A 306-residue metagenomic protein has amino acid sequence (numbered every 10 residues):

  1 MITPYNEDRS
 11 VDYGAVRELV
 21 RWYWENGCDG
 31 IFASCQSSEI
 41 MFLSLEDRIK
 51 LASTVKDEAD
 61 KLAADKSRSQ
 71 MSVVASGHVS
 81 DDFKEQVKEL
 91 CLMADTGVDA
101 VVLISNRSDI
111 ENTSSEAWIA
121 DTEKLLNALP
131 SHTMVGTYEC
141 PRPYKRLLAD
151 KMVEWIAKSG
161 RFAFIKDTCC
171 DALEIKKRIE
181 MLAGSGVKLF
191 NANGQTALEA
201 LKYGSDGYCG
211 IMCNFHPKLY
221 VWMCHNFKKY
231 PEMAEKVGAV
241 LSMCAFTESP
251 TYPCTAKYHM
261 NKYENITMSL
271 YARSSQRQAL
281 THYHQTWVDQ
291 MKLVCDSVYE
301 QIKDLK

Functional and structural regions predicted by a protein language model:
M1-I2, N26, G97, S205 (+1 more regions): C-terminal alpha-helical cap/extension of soluble enzyme domains
I2-L147: Active-site beta->alpha loop and helix N-cap motifs at the rims of alpha/beta catalytic domains
D8, D12, L45-E46, K56-D60 (+10 more regions): Domain-wide signal for the mature, well-folded portions of proteins, strongly enriched in nucleus-encoded organellar
A33, L103, G210, L270-Y271: Residue-level detector of family-conserved "landmark" positions at structurally sensitive sites
L43-E46, T113-E116, K177-R178, K202 (+2 more regions): Short secondary-structure transition/capping segments
A63-K66, I156, M181-L182, Y263-E264: Short, conserved catalytic or adaptor-binding loops enriched in Gly and charged residues
L103-D121, K166-A183, S205-G207, W287-L293: Repeat-unit-sized solenoid/scaffold elements
K124-T133, C140-Y252: Catalytic alpha/beta core domains of metabolic enzymes, predominantly
